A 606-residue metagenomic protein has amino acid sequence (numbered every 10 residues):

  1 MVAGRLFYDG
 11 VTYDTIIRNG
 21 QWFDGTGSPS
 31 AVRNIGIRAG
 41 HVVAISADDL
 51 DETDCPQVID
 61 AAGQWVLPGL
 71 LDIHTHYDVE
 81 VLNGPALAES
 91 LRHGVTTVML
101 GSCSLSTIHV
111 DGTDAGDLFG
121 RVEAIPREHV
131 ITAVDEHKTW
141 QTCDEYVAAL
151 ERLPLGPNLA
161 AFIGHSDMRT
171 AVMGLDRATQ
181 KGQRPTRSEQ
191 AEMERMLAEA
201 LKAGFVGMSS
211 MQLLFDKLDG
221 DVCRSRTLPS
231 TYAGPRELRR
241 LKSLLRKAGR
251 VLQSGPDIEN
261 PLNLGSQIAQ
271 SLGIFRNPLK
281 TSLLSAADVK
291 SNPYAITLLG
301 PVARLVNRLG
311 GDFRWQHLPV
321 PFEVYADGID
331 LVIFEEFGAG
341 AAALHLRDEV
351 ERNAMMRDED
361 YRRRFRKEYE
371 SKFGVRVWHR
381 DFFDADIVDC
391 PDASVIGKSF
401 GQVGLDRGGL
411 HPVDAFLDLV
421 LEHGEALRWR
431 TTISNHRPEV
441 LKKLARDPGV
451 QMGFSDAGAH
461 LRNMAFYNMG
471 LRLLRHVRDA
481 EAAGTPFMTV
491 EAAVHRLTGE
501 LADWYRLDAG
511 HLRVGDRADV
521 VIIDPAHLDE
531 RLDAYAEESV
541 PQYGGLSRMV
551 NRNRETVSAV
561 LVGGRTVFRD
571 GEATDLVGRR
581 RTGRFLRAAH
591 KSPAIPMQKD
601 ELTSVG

Functional and structural regions predicted by a protein language model:
M1-R33, R38, L91, A339-G606: Active-site microenvironment of metallo-dependent hydrolases
T12-R18, D51-G101, G545-S547, V562 (+2 more regions): Replace "His-x-His-based motif
V42, D49-L50, S104-L105, L213-F215 (+8 more regions): Short, glycine-/Ser/Thr-/acidic-enriched flexible segments
A61-L71, A295-L299, S558-A559, T566 (+2 more regions): Ligand-binding pocket scaffold of soluble enzyme catalytic domains
N83-R195, E199, A203-V206: Divalent-metal coordination cores built from histidine and acidic residues
V98-L100, M208, L252-Q253, M452 (+1 more regions): Hydrophobic residues within beta-strands of alpha/beta enzymes
V147-L150, G156-N158, F162-L175, K181-D219 (+3 more regions): Active-site neighborhoods of metal-dependent hydrolases
